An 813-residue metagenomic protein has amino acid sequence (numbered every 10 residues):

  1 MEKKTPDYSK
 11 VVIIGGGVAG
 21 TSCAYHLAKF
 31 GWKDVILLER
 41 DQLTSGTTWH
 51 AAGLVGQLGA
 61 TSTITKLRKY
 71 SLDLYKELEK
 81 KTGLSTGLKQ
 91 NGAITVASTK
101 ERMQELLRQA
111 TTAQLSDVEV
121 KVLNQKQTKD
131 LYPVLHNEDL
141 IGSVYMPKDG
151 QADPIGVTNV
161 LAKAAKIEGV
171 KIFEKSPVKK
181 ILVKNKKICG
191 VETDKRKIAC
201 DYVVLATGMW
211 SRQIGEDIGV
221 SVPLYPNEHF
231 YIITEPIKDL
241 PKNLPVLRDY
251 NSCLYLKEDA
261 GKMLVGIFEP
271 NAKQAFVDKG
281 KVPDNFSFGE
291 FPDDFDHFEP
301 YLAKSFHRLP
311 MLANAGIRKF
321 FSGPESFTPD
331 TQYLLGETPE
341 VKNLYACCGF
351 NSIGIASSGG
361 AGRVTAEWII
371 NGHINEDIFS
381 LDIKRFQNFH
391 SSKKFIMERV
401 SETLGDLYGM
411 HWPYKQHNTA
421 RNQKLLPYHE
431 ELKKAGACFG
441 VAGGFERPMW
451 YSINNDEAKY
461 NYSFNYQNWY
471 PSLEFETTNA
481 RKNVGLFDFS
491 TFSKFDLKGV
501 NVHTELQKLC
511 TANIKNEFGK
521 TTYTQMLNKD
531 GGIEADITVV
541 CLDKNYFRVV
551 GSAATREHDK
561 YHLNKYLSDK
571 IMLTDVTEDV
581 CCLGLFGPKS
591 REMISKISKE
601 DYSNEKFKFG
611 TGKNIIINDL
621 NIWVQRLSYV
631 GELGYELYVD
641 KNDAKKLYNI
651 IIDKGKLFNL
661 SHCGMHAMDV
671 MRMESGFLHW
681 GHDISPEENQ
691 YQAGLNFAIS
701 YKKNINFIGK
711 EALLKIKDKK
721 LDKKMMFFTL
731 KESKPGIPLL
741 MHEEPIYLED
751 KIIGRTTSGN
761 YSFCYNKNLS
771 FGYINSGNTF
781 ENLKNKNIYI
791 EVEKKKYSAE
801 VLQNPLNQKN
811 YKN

Functional and structural regions predicted by a protein language model:
P6-S9, E192-Y202: Core beta-strand elements of the Rossmann-like FAD/NAD(P) dinucleotide-binding domain in flavoenzyme oxidoreductases
V12-I14, I198-W210, G362: Short hydrophobic core segments
A28-T48: Glycine-rich FAD pyrophosphate-binding loop
G53-L131, N251-L256, A260-L264, G289 (+2 more regions): Dinucleotide-binding Rossmann-like beta1-alpha1 core, especially the glycine-rich loop that anchors the ADP
L74-E77, K89, S98-E174, K180-K187 (+4 more regions): Flavin (FAD/FMN) cofactor-binding and adjacent substrate-gating region of FAD-dependent oxidoreductase domains
P236-N343, I788: Active-site lid/adjacent beta-loop-alpha segment flanking the redox-cofactor pocket in flavoenzymes
P292-Q423: C-terminal catalytic lobe of FAD-dependent flavoproteins
E376-D377, I383-N813: Glycine/proline-enriched, intrinsically flexible loops and inter-domain linkers
